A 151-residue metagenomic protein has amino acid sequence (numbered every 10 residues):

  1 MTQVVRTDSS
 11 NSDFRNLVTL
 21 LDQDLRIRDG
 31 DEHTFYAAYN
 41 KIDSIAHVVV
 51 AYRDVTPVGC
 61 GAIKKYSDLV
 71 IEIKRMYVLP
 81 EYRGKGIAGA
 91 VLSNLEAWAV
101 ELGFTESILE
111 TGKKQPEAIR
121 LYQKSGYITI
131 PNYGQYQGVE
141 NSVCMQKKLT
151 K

Functional and structural regions predicted by a protein language model:
T2-K74, L79-P80, L92-S93, N132-Q135 (+1 more regions): Acetyl-CoA-dependent GNAT
T7-S10, T105-I108, G112-S125, P131-K151: C-terminal "cap" of GNAT-fold acetyltransferases
L17, L21-D24, W98, L121 (+1 more regions): Alpha-helical interaction/dimerization surfaces of two-component signaling modules
V55, G59, G86-A88, G126: Conserved phosphate-binding and hydrolysis motifs of nucleotide-dependent enzymes
L69, K85, E101-T105: Short coil/turn segments at alpha/beta junctions that flank glycine-rich nucleotide-binding fingerprints
V78, G84-A97, K124: Conserved acetyl-CoA-binding loop-helix of GNAT-fold acetyltransferases
L92, A99-E110: Conserved GNAT acetyl-CoA-binding A-motif
